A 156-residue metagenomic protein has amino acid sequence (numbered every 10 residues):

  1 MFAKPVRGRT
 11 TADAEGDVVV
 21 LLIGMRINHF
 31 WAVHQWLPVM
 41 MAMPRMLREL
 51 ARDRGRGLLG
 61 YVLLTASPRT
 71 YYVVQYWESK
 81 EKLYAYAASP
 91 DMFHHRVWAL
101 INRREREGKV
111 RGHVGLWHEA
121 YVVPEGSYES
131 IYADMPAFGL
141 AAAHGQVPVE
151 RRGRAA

Functional and structural regions predicted by a protein language model:
M1-A66, A85, K109-A156: Short S/T/G/P-rich N-terminal loop/turn motif that feeds into the first structured element of a domain
S67-Y71: Short acidic/glycine-enriched loop/turn segments that link adjacent beta-strands
Y72-V74, Y86-A87: A short acidic (Asp/Glu
Y76-E78: Tryptophan-centric aromatic hotspots in well-structured domains and transmembrane helices
K80-V114: An amphipathic, aromatic/His-enriched active-site/gating alpha helix that lines ligand/cofactor pockets
